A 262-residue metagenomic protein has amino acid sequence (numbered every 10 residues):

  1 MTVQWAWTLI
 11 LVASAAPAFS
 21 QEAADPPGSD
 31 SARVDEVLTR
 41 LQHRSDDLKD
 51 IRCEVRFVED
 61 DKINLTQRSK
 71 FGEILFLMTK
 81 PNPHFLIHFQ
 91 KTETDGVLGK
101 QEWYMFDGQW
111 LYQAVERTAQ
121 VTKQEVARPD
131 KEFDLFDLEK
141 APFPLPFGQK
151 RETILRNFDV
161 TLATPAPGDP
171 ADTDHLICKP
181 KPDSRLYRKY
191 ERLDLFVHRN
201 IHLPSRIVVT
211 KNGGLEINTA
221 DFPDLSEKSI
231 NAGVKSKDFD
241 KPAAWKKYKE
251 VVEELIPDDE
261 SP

Functional and structural regions predicted by a protein language model:
Q4-A16: Bacterial N-terminal signal peptides
Q21-P27, R117, G168-T173, P182-R192 (+1 more regions): Non-transmembrane domains of secretory- and envelope-associated proteins
E22-V37, H43-D47, T66-Q67, V97-D174 (+2 more regions): Flexible, processing/modification-adjacent segments and terminal tails in exported/periplasmic/extracellular proteins
V34-D35, L65-E73, K189, G214-L215: Amphipathic hydrophobic-ligand
R40-L41, G72-M78, F222-S229: Extended lipid/amphipathic-ligand handling interfaces
H43-K62, P83-L86: A short, Trp-centered hydrophobic/proline-enriched beta-strand micro-motif
E54-D60, Q90-T92, I177-D183, T210: Generic short beta-strand segments
F76-M78, P83-L98, W103-F106, Q113-A114: Structural recognition of beta-strand segments within beta-rich domains
